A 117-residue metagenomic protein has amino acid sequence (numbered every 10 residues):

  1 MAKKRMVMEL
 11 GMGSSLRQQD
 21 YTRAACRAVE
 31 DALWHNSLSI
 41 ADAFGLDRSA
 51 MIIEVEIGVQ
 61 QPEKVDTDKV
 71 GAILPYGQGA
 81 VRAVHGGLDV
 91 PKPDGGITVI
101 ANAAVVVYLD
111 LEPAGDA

Functional and structural regions predicted by a protein language model:
A2-G45, G58-V65, V106-A117: Conserved mixed alpha/beta catalytic, RNA-binding, or beta-rich assembly cores of soluble enzyme, regulatory
K4, S49-I53, A101: A generic structural signal for short beta-strands and their flanking turns/coil linkers
A25-E30, A72-G77, N102: Short, low-complexity, polar/charged sequence segments that are solvent-exposed and flexible
A41-A50, D94-V99: Short, surface-exposed loop and linker segments with low hydrophobicity and enrichment for Pro/Ser/Thr
A50-P93: Mid-chain, well-packed structural core segment of small domains
P75-A117: C-terminal edge-of-domain segments
